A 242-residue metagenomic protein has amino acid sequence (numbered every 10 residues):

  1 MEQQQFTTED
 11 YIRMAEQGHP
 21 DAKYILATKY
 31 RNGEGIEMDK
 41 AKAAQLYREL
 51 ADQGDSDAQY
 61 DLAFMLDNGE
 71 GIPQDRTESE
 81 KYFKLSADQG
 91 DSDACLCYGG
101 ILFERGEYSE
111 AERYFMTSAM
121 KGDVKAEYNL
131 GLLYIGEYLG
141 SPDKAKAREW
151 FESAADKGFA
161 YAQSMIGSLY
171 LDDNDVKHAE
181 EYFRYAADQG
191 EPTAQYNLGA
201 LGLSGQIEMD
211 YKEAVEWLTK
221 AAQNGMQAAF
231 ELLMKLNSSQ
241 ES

Functional and structural regions predicted by a protein language model:
M1-Q3, K220-S242: Terminal, low-structured helical/coil segments at or just beyond the last alpha-helical repeat
Q17-H19, N32-E34, D39, D52-D55 (+10 more regions): Short helix-capping/linker turns of helical repeat alpha-solenoids
I25-N32, L46, D61-N68, C95-E104 (+4 more regions): Hydrophobic face of amphipathic alpha-helices that form TPR/SEL1-like repeat modules and related alpha-solenoid
